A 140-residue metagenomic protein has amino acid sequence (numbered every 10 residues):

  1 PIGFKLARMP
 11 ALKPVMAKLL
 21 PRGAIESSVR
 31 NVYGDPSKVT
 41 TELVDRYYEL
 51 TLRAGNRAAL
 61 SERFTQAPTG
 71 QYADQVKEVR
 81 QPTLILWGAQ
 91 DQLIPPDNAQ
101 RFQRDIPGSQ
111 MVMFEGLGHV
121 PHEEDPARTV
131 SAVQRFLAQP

Functional and structural regions predicted by a protein language model:
P1-P14: Flexible "cap/lid" loop of the alpha/beta hydrolase fold
A17-E78: Conserved alpha/beta-hydrolase catalytic His-Asp/Glu region
D74, D97, E124-A127: Generic recognition of short, well-ordered alpha-helical segments
K77-R80, D105-I106: Short, conserved loop/helix-junction motifs that constitute active-site signature segments in enzyme catalytic cores
V79, I85-W87, D91: Short beta-strand/loop motif that positions the catalytic acidic residue of the alpha/beta-hydrolase fold
Q92-N98: Conserved alpha/beta-hydrolase "acid-adjacent" motif
P107-P140: Catalytic active-site module of serine/aspartate enzymes centered on a nucleophile-bearing elbow/loop
